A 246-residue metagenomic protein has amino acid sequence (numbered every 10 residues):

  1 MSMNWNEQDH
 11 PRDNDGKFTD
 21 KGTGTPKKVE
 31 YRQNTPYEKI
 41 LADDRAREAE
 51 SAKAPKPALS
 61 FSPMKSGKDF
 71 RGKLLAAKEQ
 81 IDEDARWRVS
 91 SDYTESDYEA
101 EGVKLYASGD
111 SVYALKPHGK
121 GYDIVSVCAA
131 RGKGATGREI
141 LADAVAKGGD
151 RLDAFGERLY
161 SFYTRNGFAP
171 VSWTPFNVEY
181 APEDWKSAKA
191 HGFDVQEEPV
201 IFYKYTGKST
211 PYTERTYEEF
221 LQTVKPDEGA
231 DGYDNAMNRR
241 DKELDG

Functional and structural regions predicted by a protein language model:
S2-D15, T19: IQ-motif-like calmodulin-binding regions
D20-G22, G207: Disulfide-rich extracellular repeat modules and their boundaries
G24-K28: A short acidic/small-residue loop/turn micro-motif
R32-G132, D143-R151, S161-R165, W173-G246: Non-catalytic substrate-recognition and accessory regions of acyl/acetyltransferase enzymes
G134-G137: A short glycine-leucine-enriched loop at secondary-structure breakpoints that most characteristically corresponds
F155-G156: Helix N-cap/beta->alpha junction signal
